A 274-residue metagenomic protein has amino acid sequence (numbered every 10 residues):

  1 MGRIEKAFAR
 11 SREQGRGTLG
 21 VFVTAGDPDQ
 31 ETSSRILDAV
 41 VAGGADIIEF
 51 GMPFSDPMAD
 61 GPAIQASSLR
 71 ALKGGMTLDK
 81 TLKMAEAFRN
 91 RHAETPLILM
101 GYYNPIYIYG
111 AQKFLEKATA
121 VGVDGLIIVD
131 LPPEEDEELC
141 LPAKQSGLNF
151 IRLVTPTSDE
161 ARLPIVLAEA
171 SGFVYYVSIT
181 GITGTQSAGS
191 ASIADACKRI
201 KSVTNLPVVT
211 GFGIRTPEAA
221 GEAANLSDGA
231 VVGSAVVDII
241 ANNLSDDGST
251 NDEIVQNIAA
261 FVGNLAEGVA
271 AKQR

Functional and structural regions predicted by a protein language model:
M1-S11, Q30, S55-A66, M76-E86 (+6 more regions): Active-site-adjacent beta->alpha loops and helix N-cap segments on the catalytic face of soluble alpha/beta enzymes
L19-R35, I98-G110, N149-S158, Q186: Active-site mouth loops of central-metabolism enzymes
L19-V23, I48-F50, L97-G101, L126-I128 (+4 more regions): Hydrophobic faces of well-ordered beta-strands that scaffold small-molecule active sites in alpha/beta enzyme cores
Q30-V41, S158-A168, T210, I214-A230: Catalytic cores of alpha/beta
A45-S55, G125-I127, Y176-G184, G213 (+1 more regions): Glycine-rich phosphate-binding active-site loops on the catalytic face of alpha/beta enzymes
P62-I98, L141-I151, T155, S192-V208 (+1 more regions): Alpha-helix-loop-beta-strand connector modules within alpha/beta enzyme cores
E116, Y175-T180, G184-G229: Active-site/ligand-binding-proximal alpha/beta "capping" segment
K198-T204, R215-N225, G229-R274: Alpha/beta catalytic cores of nucleotide-metabolism and tRNA/nucleoside-modifying enzymes
